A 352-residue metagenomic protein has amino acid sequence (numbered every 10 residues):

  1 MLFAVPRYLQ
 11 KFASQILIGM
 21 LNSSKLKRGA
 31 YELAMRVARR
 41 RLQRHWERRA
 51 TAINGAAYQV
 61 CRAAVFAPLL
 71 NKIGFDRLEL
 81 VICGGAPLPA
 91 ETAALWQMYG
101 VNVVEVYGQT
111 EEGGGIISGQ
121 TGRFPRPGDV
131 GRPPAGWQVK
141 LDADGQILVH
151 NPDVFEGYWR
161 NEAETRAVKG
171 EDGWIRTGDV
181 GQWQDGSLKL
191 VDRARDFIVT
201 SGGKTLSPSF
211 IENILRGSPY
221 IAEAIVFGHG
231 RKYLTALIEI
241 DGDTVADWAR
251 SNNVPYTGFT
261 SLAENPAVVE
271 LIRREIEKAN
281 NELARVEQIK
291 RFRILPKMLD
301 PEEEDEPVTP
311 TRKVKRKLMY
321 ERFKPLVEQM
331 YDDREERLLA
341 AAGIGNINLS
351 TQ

Functional and structural regions predicted by a protein language model:
M1-F3, F12-P125, Q138, A222: Gly/Ser/Thr-rich phosphate-binding loop
R7, A86-P87, D153, D243 (+1 more regions): Alpha-helix/helix-capping structural signal
P133-G136, K140-T200, G217: Conserved ATP-binding/catalytic segment of the ANL
V154, S187-R216, V245-P266, V286-E287 (+2 more regions): Adenylate-forming
E156-A163, D243-S251, E306: Cytochrome P450 core scaffold surrounding the K-helix E-X-X-R motif and the conserved "meander" helix-loop region
V180, S218-T244, N280: C-terminal boundary motif of the adenylate-forming
R193, H229-Y233, E287-I289: Short Gly/Ser/Thr- and Asp/Glu-enriched loop/turn motifs at secondary-structure junctions
E223-I225, E277-T351: Conserved C-terminal "lid"/linker of ANL adenylate-forming enzymes
